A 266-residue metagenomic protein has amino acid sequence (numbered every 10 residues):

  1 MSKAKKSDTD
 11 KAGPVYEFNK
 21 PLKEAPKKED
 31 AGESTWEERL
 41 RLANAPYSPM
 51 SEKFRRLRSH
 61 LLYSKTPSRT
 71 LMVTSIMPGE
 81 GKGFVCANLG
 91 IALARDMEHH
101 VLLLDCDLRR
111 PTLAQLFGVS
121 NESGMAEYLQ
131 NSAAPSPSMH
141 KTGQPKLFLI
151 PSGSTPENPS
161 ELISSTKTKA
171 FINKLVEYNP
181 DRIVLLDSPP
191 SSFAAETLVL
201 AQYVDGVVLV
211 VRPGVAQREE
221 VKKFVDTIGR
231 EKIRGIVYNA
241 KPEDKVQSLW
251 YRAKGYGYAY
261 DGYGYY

Functional and structural regions predicted by a protein language model:
S2-F54, L162, E219-Y266: C-terminal lobe/tail of nucleotide-utilizing enzymes
K27-R55, S59, Y63-T66, I76-E80 (+4 more regions): P-loop/Walker-type NTP enzyme "switch/lid" segment
P67-L71: Pre-Walker A (Motif I) flank of P-loop NTPase domains
M72-T74, P151-S152, L185-D187, L209-R212 (+1 more regions): Conserved beta-strand segments of the P-loop GTPase G domain that flank and frequently precede/overlap
V85, L89: Hydrophobic positions on the alpha1 helix immediately C-terminal to the Walker A/P-loop
L93: Aromatic pocket-lining residues of Rossmann-like dinucleotide-binding sites
E98-H99, V204-G206, R230-R234: Short glycine-/polar-rich loops that comprise or flank the Walker A/P-loop and associated switch/sensor motifs
P190-F193, V204-V221: Conserved Switch II/interswitch segment of TRAFAC-class P-loop GTPases
